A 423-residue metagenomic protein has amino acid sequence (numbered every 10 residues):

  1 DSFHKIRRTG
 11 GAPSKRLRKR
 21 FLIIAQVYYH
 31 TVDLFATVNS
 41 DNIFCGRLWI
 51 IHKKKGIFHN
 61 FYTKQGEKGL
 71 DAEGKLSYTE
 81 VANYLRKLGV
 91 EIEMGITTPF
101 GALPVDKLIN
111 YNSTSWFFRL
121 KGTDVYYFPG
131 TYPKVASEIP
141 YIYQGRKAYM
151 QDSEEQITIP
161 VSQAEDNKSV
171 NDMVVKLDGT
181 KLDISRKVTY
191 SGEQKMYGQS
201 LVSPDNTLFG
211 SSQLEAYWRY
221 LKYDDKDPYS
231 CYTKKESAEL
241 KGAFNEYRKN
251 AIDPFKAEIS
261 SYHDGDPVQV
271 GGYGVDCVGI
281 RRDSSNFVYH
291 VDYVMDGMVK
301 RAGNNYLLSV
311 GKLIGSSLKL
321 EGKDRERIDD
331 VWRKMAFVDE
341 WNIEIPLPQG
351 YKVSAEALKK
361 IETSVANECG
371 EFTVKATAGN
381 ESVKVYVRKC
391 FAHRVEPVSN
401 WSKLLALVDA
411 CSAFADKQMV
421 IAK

Functional and structural regions predicted by a protein language model:
D1-F3, R7-A36, S40-L48, H52-K423: A sensor for short, sequence-defined functional sites
